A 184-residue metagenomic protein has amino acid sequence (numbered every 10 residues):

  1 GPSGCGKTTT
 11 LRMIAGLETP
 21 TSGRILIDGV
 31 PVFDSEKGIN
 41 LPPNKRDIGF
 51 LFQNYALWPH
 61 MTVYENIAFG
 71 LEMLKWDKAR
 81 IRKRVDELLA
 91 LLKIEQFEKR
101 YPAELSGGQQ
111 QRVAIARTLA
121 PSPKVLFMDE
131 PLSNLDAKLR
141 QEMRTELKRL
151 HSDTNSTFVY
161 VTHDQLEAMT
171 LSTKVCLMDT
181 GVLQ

Functional and structural regions predicted by a protein language model:
P2-C5: Walker A (P-loop) phosphate-binding loop of ABC-type ATPase nucleotide-binding domains
T8-L11, V113: ABC ATPase nucleotide-binding domain helices that frame the ATP-binding cleft
A15: Helix-to-loop junction immediately C-terminal to a conserved catalytic motif
E18-T19, L26, E72, S152: A position-specific signal in ABC ATPase nucleotide-binding domains
T21-R24, T180: Conserved coupling/switch loops of ABC nucleotide-binding domains, chiefly the family-specific signature
G23-S35: Conserved ABC transporter NBD signature motif
G29-P31, P43, D47-N54: ABC ATPase nucleotide-binding domain signature region
D47-G49, L57-Q184: ABC ATPase nucleotide-binding domains
